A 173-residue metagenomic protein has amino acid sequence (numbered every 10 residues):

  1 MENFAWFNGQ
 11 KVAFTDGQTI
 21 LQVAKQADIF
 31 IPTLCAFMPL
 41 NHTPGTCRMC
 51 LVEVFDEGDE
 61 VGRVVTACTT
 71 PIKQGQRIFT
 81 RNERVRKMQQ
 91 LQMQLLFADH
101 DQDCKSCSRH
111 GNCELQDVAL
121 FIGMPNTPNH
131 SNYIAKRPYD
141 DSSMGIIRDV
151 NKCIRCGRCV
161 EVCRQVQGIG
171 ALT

Functional and structural regions predicted by a protein language model:
A5, Q10-Q74, R84-M88: N-terminal cofactor/phosphate-binding cores enriched in small/glycine residues, especially glycine-rich loops such as
R48-T173: Fe-S ferredoxin-like electron-transfer domains and their immediately adjacent linker/connector regions across
